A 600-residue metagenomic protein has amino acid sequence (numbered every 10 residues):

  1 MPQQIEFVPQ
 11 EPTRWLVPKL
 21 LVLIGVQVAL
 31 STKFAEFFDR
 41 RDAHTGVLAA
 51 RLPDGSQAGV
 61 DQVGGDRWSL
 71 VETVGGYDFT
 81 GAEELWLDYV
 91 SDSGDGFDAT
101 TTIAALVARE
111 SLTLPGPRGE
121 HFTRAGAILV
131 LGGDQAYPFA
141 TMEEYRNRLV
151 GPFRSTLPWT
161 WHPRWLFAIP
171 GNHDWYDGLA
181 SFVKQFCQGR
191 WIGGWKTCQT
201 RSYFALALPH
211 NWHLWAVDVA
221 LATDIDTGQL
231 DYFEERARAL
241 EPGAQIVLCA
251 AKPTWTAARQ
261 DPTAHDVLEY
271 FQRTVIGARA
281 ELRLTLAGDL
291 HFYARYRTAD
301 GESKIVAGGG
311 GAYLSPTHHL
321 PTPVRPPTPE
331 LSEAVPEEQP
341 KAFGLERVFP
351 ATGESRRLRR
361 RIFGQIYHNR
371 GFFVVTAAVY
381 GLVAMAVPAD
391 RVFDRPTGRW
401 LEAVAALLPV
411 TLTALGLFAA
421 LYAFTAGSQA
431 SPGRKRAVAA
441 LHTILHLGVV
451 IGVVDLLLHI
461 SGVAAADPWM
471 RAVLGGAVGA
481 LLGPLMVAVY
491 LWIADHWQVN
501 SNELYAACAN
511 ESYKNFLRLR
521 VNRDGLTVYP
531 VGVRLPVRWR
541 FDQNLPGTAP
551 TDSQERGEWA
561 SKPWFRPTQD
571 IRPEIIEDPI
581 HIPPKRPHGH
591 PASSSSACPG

Functional and structural regions predicted by a protein language model:
M1-V130, A136-P170, Y176-H210, P326-G600: Acidic, histidine-bearing metal-coordination/catalytic regions of metal-dependent phosphoesterases
E84-D95, N211-L221, V247-A251, E302-G310 (+1 more regions): Active-site-proximal beta-strand elements of phosphoester/diester hydrolases
V90-S91, I128-D134, H162-N172, V217 (+3 more regions): Active-site neighborhood of phospho(di)ester-bond hydrolases with catalytic His/Asp-centered motifs
G96-D98, Y137-A140, P170-L179, A222-I225 (+3 more regions): Active-site environment of divalent metal-dependent phosphoester hydrolases
D98, T227-Q229, E241-R283, I366-R370: Active-site-proximal segments of metal-dependent phosphoesterases and phosphodiesterases across multiple
A168, T263-T328, L481-K514: Conserved beta-sheet core of the metallophosphoesterase superfamily
C187-W191, R201-F204, P209, V217 (+4 more regions): Preference for well-ordered, secondary-structure-rich cores of eukaryotic proteins
Q245-V247, A257-P262, Y270-F271, S303-I305 (+2 more regions): Membrane-proximal envelope and lipid/glycan-remodeling enzymes
